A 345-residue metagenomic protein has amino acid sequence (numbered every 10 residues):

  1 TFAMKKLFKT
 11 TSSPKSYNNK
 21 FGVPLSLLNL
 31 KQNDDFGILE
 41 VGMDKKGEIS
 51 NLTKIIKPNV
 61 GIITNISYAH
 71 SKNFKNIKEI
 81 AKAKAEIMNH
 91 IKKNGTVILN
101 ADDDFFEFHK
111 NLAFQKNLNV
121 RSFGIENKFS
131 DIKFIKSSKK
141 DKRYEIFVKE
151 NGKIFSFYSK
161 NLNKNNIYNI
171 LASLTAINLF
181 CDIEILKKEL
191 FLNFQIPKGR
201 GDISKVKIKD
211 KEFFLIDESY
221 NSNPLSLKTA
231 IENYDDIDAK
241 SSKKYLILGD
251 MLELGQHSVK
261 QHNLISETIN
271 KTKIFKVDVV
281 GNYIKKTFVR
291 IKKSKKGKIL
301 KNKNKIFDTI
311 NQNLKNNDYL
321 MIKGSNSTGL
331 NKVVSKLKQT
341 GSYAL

Functional and structural regions predicted by a protein language model:
T1, K136-S156, D202-I203, S241: Acidic-glycine-rich active-site phosphate/pyrophosphate-binding loop
T1-A101, F105-L118, L174-F180, D308 (+2 more regions): Phosphate-binding loop of NTP-binding sites
K15, I66-Y68, I125, M251 (+1 more regions): Short, ordered loop/turn segments at secondary-structure junctions
N18-G22, V41-K46, K78-K82, S122-K128 (+3 more regions): Short gly/ser/thr-rich secondary-structure transition/capping motifs
N59, N73, A85, K92-K93 (+4 more regions): ATP-dependent carboxylate-amine ligase
I63, F129-K136: A structural signal for short, hydrophobic beta-strand segments that form beta-sheets in beta-rich/all-beta domains
A101-D104, G124-E126, G281-K285, S327: Short, polar loop motifs at secondary-structure junctions
N169: Short, conserved phosphate/pyrophosphate- and ester-handling motifs at nucleotide-, phospho-/glycolipid
